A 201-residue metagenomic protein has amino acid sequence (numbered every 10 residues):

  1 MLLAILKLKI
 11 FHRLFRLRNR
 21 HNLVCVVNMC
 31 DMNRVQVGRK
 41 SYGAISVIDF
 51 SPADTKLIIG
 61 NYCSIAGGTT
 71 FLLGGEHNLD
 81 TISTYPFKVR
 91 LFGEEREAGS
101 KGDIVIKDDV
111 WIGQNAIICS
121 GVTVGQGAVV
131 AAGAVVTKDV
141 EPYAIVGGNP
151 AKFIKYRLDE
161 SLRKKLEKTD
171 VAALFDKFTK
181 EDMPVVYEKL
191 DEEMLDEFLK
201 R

Functional and structural regions predicted by a protein language model:
M1-M29: Membrane-proximal basic amphipathic "stem/tether" segments
C25-V26, K40-S120, R157: Flexible, glycine/small-residue-enriched loop-and-beta-strand segment within the central core of proteins
M29-V35: Class I SAM-dependent methyltransferase Rossmann-like catalytic core, especially the SAM/SAH-binding loop
V35-Q36, L57, V140: Short, T/G/N/S-enriched strand-turn elements that build extracellular solenoid repeat scaffolds
F87-I118, P150-R201: C-terminal segments of enzyme domains that contribute to small-molecule binding surfaces
D109, G127, A144: Catalytic-loop signature of eukaryotic-like protein kinases
N115-A128, A134-K138: Beta-rich strand-turn-strand
P142, G147-P150: Acidic, glycine-centered active-site loop in nucleotide-sugar glycosyltransferases
